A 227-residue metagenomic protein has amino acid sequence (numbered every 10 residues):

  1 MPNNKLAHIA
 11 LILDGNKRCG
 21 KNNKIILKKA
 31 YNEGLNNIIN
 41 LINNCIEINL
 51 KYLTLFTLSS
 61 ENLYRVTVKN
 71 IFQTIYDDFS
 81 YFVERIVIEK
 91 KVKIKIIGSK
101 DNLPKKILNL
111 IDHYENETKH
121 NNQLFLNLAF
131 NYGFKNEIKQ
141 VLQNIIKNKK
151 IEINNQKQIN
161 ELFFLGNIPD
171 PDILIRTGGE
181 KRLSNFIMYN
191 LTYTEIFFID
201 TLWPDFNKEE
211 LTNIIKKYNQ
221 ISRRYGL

Functional and structural regions predicted by a protein language model:
M1-L227: Flexible, compositionally biased loop and terminal segments
